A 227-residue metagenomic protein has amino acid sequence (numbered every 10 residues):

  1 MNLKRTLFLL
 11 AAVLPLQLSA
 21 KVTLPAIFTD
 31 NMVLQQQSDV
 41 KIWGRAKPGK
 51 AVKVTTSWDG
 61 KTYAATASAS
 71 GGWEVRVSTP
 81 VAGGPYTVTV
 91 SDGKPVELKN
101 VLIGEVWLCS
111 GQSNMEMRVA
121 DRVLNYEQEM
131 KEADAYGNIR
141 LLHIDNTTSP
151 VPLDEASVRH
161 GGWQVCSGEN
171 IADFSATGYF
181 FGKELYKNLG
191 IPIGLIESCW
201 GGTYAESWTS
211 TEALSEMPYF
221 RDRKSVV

Functional and structural regions predicted by a protein language model:
M1-L7: Bacterial N-terminal signal peptides that target proteins for export
L7-F8, H143: Sequence-pattern detector for short linear motifs and compositional/periodic biases rather than a specific fold
F8-L9, L18: Cleavable N-terminal signal peptides
L10-A12, R118-V119: Short glycine-/acidic-enriched loop or helix-start segments at secondary-structure transitions that form or flank
K21-V227: Cell-envelope and extracellular/periplasmic
